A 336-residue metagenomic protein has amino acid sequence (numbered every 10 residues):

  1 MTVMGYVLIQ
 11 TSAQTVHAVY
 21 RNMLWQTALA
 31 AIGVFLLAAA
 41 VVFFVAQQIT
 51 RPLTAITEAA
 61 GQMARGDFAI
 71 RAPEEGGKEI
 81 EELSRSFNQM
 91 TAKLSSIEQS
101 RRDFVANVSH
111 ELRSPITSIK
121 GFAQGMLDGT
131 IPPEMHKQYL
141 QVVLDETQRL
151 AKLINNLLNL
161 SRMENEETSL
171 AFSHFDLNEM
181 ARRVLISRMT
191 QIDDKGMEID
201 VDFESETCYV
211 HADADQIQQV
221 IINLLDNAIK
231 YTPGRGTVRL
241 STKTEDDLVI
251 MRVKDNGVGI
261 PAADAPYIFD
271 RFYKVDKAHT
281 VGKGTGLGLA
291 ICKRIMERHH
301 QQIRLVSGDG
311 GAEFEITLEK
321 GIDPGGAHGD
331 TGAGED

Functional and structural regions predicted by a protein language model:
T2, L8-T27: Helix-start (N-cap) segments at beta->loop->alpha junctions that couple sensory/regulatory domains to adjoining helices
Q26, A30, V34-T50: Cytosolic-side ends of inner-membrane transmembrane helices, especially those that anchor bacterial signal-transduction
A69, P73-E75, A171-D176, D193 (+1 more regions): Conserved catalytic submotifs in the C-terminal HATPase_c
E75-S100, D145: Amphipathic coiled-coil signaling helices used for dimeric signal transmission
L94-D145: Membrane-proximal coiled-coil signaling linkers
I260-K274: Short conserved segment of the HATPase_c
H300-Q301: Conserved glycine-rich
